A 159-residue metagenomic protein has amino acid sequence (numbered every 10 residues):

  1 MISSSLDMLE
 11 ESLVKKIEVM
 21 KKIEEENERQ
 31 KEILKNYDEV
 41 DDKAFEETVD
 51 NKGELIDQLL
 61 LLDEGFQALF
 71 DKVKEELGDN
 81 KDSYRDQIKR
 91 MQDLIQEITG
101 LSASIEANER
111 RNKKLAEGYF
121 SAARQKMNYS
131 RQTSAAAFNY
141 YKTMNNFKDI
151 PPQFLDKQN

Functional and structural regions predicted by a protein language model:
M1-L61: Long, hydrophobic N-terminal alpha-helical segment
E54-L69, E97-N108: Amphipathic alpha-helical coiled-coil segments
G65-R90: Carboxylate-rich helix-loop segments that flank metal/cofactor sites and access channels in metalloenzymes
Y84, I88-N159: Short terminal interaction segments
